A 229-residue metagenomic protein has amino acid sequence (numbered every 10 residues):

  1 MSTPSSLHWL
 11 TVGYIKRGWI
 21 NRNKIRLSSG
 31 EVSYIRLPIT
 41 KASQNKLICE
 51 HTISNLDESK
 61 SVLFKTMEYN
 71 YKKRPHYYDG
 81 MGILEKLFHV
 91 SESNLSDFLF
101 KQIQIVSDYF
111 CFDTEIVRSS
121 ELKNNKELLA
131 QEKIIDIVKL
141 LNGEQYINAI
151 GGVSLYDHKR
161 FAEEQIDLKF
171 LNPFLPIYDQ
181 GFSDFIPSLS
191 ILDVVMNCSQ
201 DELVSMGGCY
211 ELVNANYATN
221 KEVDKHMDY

Functional and structural regions predicted by a protein language model:
M1-Y229: Residues lining hydrophobic/aromatic ligand-binding pockets adjacent to catalytic sites
